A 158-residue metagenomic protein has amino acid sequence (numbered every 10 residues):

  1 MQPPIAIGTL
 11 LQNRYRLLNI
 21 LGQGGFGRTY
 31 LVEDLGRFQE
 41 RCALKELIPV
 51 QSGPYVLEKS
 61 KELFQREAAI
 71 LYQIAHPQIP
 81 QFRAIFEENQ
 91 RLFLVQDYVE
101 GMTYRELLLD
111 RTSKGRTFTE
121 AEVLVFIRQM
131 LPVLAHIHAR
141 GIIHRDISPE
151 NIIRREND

Functional and structural regions predicted by a protein language model:
L18-G24, T29: Protein kinase glycine-rich loop
E33-R41: Conserved N-lobe loop of protein kinases adjacent to the ATP-binding glycine-rich P-loop
G53-Q73: AlphaC helix of the eukaryotic protein kinase fold
I85: Activation-segment/catalytic-loop signature of the eukaryotic protein kinase fold
N89-T103, L107: Conserved short submotifs of the Hanks-type protein kinase catalytic core that shape the nucleotide-binding pocket
Y104-F118: AlphaC helix of the protein kinase catalytic domain
F126-I127: Activation segment signature within eukaryotic-like protein kinase domains
L131-I142: Protein kinase catalytic-loop region centered on the HRD/HxD motif
